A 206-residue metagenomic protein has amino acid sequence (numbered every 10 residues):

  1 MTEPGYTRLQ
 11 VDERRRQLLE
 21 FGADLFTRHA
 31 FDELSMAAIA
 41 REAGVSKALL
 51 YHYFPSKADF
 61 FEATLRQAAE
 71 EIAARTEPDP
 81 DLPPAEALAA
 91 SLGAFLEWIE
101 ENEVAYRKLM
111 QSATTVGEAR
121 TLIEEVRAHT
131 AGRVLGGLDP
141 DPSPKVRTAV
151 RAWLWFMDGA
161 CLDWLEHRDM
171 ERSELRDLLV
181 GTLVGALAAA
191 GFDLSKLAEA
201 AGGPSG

Functional and structural regions predicted by a protein language model:
M1-E13, G191-G206: N-terminal intrinsically disordered/low-complexity leader segments
E3-Y6, T64-S91, V134: Amphipathic alpha-helical linker/stalk segments
Q17, F21, L25-D59, A63: Helix-turn-helix
Q17, F21-H29, E71-D79, F156-H167: Solvent-exposed, amphipathic alpha-helical segments
E20, A85-E100, V104, R147 (+3 more regions): Amphipathic alpha-helical segments that line or abut small-molecule/effector binding pockets and mediate allosteric
W98-E124, L135, G159-E166, K196: Amphipathic alpha-helical segments used for helix-helix packing
V116-W155, S173-G191: Amphipathic alpha-helical packing segments from all-alpha helical-bundle domains
